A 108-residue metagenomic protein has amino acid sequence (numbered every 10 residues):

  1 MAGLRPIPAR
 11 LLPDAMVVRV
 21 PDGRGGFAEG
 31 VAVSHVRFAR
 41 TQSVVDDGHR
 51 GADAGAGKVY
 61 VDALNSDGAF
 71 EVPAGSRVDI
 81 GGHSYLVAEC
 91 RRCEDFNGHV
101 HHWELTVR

Functional and structural regions predicted by a protein language model:
M1-P13: N-terminal intrinsically disordered, low-complexity, charge/repeat-rich segments that act as generic
A9, R19-R108: Short, conserved turn/kink motifs that form compact alpha/beta structural patches or helix kinks used as
